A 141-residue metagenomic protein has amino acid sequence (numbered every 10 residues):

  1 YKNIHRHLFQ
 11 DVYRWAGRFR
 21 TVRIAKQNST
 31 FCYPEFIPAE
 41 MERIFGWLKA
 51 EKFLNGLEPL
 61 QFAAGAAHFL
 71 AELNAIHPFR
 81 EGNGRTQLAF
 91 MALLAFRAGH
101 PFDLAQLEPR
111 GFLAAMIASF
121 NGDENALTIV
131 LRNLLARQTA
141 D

Functional and structural regions predicted by a protein language model:
Y1-D141: FIC/Doc superfamily catalytic core
